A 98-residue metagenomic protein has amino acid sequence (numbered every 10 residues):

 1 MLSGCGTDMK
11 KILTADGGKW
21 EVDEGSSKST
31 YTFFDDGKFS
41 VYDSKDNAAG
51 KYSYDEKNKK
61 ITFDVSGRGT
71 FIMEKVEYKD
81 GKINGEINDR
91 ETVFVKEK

Functional and structural regions predicted by a protein language model:
C5-D8, D36-S40: Short, charged low-complexity linear motifs
C5-E21: N-terminal helix-cap/turn-to-beta initiation motif at the start of protein domains
D23-F34, S40-V93: Contiguous, well-ordered beta-strand patches that form the walls/edges of small beta-barrel/beta-sandwich domains
E97-K98: Short, solvent-exposed mixed-charge patches
